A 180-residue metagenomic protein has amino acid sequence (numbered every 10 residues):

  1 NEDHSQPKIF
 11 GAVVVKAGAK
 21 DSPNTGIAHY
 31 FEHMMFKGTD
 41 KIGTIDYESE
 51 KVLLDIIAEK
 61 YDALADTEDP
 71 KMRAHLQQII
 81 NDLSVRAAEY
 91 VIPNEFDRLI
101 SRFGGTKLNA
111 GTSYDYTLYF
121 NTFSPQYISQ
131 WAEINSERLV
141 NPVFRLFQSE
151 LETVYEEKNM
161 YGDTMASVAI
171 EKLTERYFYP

Functional and structural regions predicted by a protein language model:
N1-V91, L118-P142, Y177: His/Glu-rich zincin catalytic helix
A28, P93, A132, Q148-L151 (+1 more regions): Hydrophobic face of alpha-helices
E48-K51, V143-N159: Acidic/histidine-enriched alpha-helical segments
A88-E95, R102, F144-Q148: Peptidyl-prolyl cis-trans isomerase
L99-I100, V154: A generic structural signal for nonpolar/aromatic side chains embedded in well-ordered alpha-helices
F103-S113: Catalytic zinc-binding patch centered on the HExxH motif and its immediate surroundings that defines zinc-dependent
T153-Y177: Short acidic/His-enriched helical or mixed secondary-structure segments at domain edges of catalytic enzymes and some
P180: Short acidic/histidine-rich active-site segments
